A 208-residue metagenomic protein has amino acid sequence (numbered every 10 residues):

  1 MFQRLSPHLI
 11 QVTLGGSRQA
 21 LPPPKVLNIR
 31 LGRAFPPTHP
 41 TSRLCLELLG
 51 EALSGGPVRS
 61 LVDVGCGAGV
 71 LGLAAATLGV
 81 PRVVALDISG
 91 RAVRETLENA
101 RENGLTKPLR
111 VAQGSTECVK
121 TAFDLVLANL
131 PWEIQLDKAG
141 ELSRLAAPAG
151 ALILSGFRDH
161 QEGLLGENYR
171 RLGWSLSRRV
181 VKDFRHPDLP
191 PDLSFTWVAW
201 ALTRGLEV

Functional and structural regions predicted by a protein language model:
M1-F35: Non-catalytic substrate-recognition/targeting regions of SAM-dependent transferases
R33-Q113: Conserved SAM/SAH cofactor-binding pocket of Class I
E117-V126: A short acidic, Gly/Pro-enriched loop at the edge of an enzyme's catalytic core that lines a small-molecule cofactor
L125-L136: A short SAM/SAH-binding and catalytic strip from SAM-dependent methyltransferases
A139-A151: A short glycine-rich, Lys/Arg-flanked "PGG" loop and its adjoining helix->strand segment in the class I
F157-L172: Conserved class I S-adenosyl-L-methionine
S175-R185: Conserved S-adenosyl-L-methionine
R185-V208: Core SAM-dependent methyltransferase catalytic element
